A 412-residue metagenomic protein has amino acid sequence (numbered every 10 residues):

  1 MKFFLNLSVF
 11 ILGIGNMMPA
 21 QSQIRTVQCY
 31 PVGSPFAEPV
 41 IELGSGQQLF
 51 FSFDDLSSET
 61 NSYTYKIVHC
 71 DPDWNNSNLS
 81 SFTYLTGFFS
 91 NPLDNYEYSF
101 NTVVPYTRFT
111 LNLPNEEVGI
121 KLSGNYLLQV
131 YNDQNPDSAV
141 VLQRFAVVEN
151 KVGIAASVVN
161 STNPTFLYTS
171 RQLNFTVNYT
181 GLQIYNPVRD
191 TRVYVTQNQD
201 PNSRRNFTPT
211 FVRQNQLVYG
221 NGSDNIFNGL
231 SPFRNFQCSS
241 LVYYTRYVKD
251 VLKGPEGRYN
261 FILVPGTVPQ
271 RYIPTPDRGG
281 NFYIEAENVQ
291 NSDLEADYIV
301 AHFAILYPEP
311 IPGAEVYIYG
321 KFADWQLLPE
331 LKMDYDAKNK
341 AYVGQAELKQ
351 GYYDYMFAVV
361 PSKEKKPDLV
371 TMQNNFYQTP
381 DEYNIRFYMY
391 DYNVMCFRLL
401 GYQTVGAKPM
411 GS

Functional and structural regions predicted by a protein language model:
M1-Q23: Bacterial Sec-dependent N-terminal signal peptides
M18-G44, N150-P164, D277-Q290: Short, compositionally biased P/S/T/A/G/V-rich stretches that sit at domain boundaries
T26-H69, F166-V177, Q290-F303: Contiguous beta-strand segments within globular domains
P72-W74, V118, N132-V140, D200 (+2 more regions): Short acidic/polar inter-strand loop motif in beta-rich domains
T86-F109, P201-P209, H302-Q350, S362-Y388: Aromatic-rich carbohydrate-binding modules that target alpha-glucans
P105-V118, S123-D133: Ligand-binding face of N-terminal immunoglobulin V-set domains in extracellular IgSF glycoproteins
V147-S170, Y377-G401: Low-complexity, Pro/Ser/Thr- and charge-rich linker/hinge segments at domain boundaries
F261-P312, L399-P409: Basic K/R-rich, polyanion-interacting modules in nucleoproteins and related proteins
